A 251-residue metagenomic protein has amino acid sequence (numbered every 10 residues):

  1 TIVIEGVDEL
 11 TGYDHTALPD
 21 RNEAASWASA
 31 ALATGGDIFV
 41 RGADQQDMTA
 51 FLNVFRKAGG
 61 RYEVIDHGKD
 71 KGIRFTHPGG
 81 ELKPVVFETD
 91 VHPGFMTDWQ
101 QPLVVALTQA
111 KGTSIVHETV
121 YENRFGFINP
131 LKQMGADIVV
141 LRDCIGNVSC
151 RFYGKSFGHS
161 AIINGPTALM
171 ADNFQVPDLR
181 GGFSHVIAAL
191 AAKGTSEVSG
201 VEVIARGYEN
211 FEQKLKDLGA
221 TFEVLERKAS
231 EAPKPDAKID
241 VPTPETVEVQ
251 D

Functional and structural regions predicted by a protein language model:
T1-D251: Short, structured segments at the rim of ligand-binding sites
